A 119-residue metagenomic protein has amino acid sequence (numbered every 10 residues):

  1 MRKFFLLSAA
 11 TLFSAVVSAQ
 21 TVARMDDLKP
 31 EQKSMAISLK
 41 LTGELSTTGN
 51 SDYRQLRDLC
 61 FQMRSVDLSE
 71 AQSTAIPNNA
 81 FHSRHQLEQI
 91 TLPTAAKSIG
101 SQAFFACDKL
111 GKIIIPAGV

Functional and structural regions predicted by a protein language model:
F4-F13: Sec-dependent N-terminal signal peptides
V17-T21: Boundary at the C-terminal end of the N-terminal hydrophobic targeting segment
D27-Q32, Q55-L59, A80-H82: Leucine-rich repeat
I37-L45, F61-A75, H85-S98, D108-V119: Structural signature of tandem-repeat unit edges
L41-Q55: N-terminal extracellular ligand-recognition/capping segment immediately after the signal peptide
N78-A80, G100-F105: Consensus positions within tandem repeat domains that build extended binding/scaffold surfaces
